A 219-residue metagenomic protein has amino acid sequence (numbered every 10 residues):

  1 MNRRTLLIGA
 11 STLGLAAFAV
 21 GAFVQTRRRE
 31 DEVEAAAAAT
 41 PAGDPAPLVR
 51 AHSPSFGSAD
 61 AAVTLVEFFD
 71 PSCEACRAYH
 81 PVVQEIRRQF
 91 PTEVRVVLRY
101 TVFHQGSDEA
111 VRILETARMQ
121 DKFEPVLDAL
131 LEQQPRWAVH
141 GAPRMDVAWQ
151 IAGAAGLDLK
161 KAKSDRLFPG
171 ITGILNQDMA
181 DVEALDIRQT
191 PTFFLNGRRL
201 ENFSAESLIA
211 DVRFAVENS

Functional and structural regions predicted by a protein language model:
N2-A22, T26, W149-S219: C-terminal cap of thioredoxin/glutaredoxin-like
R27-T40: Ser/Thr/Pro/Gly-rich low-complexity linker/stalk segments immediately outside membranes or between
P41-P45: Amphipathic alpha-helical segments enriched in hydrophobic/aromatic and basic residues that form the DNA-contacting
A46-V63: A short beta-strand-turn-helix
P47-L48, A78, I174: Short secondary-structure boundary/capping elements
R50-P54, V82-Q84, D178-D181: A generic local structural motif
S58, E67, N202: Conserved strand-loop elements at the edges of beta-sheets that form or border functional pockets
A61, V66-S72, R77-G153, R188 (+1 more regions): Structural alpha/beta surface segment adjacent to cysteine/selenocysteine redox centers across thiol/disulfide enzymes
